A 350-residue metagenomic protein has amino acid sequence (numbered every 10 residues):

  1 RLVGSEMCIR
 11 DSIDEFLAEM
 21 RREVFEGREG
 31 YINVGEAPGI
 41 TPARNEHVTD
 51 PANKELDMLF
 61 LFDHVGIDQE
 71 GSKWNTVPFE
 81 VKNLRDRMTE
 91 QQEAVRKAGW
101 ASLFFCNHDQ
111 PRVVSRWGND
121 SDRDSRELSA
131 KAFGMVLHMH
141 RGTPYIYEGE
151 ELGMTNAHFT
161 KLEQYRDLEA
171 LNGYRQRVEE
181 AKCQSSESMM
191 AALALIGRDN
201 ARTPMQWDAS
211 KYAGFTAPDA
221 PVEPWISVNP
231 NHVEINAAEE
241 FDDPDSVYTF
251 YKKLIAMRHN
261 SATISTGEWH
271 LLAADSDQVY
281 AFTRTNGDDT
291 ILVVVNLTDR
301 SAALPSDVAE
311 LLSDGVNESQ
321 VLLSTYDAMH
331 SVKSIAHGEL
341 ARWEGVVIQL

Functional and structural regions predicted by a protein language model:
R1, S5-L350: Active-site and adjacent substrate-binding regions of carbohydrate-active enzymes
